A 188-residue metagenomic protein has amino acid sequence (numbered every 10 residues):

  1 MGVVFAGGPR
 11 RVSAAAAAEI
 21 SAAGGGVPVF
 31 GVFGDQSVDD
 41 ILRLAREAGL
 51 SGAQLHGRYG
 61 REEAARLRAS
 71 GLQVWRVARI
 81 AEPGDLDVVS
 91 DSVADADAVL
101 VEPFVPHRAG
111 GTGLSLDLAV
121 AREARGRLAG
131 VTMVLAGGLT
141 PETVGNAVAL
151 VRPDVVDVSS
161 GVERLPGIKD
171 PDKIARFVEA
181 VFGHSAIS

Functional and structural regions predicted by a protein language model:
G2-P9, S21-T143: Conserved anion-binding
G8-A16, T112-L116, V120, I168-R176: Alpha-helix N-cap and loop-to-helix initiation/capping positions
A15-G24, L67, L150, S159-S188: C-terminal helical cap(s) of enzyme catalytic domains, especially alpha/beta-barrels
G49-L50, P153-V156: Proline-aspartate-enriched helix->loop->beta-strand connector
V134-A136, V155-S159: Conserved active-site loop/cleft motifs that coordinate metal ions or position small ligands
N146-A147: Charge-dense polyanion-binding interfaces
